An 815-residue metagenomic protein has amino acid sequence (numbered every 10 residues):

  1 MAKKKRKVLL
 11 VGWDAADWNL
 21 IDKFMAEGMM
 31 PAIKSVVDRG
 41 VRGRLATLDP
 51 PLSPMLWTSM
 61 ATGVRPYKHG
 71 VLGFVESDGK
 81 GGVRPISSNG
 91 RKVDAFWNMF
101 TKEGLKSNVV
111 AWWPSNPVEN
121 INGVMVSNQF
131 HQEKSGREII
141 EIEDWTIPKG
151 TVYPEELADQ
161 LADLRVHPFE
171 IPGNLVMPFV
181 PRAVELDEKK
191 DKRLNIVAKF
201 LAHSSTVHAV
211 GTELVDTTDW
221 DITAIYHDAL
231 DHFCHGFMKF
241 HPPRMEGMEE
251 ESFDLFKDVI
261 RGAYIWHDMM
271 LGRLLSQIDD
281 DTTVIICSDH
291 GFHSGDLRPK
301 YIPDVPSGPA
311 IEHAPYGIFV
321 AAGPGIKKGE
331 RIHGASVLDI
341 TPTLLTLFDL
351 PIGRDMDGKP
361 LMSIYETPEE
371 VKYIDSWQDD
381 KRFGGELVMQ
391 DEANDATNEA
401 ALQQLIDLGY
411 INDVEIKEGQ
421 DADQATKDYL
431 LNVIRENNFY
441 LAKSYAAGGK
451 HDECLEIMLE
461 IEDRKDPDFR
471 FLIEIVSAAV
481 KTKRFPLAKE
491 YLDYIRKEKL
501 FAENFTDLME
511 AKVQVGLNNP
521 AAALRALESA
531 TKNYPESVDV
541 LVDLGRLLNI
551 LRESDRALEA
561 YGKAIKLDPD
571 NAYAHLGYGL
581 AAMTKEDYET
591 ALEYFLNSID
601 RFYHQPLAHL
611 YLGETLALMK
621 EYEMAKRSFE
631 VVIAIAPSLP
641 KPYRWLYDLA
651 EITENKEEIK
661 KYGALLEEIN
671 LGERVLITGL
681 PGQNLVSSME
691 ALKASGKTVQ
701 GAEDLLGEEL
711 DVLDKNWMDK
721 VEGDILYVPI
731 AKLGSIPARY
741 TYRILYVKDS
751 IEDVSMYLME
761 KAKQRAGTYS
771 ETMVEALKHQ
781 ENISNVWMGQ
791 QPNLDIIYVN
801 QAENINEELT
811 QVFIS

Functional and structural regions predicted by a protein language model:
L9-G12, A32, G262-P303, L344: Metal-dependent active-site segment of extracytoplasmic phospho-/sulfohydrolases and closely related
V64-E251: His/Asp/Glu-rich, glycine-adjacent segments that coordinate divalent cations and/or stabilize oxyanion chemistry on
T283-G323, D357, Y373-W377: Histidine-centered active-site microenvironments of extracellular/periplasmic hydrolases and transferases
I302-P351, T367: Substrate-binding rim/cap in mid-to-C-terminal beta-strand-loop elements of soluble/periplasmic
A447, K481, G516, I550-L551 (+3 more regions): Register position in tetratricopeptide repeats
